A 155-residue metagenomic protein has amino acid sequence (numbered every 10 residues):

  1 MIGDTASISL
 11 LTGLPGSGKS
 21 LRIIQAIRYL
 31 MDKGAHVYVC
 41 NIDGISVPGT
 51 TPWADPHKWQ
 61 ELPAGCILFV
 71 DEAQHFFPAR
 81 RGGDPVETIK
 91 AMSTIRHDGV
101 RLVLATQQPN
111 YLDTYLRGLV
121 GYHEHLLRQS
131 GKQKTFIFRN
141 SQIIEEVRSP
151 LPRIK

Functional and structural regions predicted by a protein language model:
M1-I154: Cytosolic/nucleoplasmic/matrix-facing N-terminal domains/tails of membrane-anchored or organelle-targeted proteins
